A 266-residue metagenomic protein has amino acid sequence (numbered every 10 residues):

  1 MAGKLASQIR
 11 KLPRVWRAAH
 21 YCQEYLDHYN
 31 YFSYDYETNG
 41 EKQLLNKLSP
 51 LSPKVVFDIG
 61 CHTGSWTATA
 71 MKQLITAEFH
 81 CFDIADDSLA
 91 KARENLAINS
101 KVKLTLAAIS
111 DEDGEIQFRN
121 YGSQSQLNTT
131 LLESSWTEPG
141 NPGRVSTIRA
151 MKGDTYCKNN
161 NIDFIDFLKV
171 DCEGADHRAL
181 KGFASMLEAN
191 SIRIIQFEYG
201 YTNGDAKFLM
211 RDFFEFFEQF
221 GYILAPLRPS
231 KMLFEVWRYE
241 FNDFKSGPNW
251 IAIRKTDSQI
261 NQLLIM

Functional and structural regions predicted by a protein language model:
M1-M266: Phosphate/nucleotide-binding beta-alpha loop and adjacent structural elements of enzyme active sites
